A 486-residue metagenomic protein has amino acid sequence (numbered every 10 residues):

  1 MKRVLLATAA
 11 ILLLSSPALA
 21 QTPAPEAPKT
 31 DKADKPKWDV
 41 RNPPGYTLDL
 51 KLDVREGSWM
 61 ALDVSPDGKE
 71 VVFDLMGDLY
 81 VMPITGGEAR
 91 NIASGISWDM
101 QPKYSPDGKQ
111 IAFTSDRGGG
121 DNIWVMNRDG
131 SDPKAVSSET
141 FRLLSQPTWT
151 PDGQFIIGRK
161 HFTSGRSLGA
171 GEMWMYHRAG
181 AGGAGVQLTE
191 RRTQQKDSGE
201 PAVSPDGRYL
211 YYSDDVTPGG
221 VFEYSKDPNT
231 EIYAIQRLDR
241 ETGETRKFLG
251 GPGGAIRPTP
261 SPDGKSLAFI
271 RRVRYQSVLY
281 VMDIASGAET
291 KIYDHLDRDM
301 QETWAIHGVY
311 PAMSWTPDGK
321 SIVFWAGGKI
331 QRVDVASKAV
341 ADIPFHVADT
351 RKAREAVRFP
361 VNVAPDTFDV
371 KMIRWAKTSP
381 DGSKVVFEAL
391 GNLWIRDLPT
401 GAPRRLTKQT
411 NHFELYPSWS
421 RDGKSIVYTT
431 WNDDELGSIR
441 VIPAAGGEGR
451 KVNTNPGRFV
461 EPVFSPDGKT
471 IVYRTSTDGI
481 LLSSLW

Functional and structural regions predicted by a protein language model:
M1-L6: Bacterial N-terminal signal peptides that target proteins for export
A7-S16: Bacterial N-terminal signal peptides
Q21, R55-E56, D74-Y80, E88 (+20 more regions): A flexible loop/linker signature enriched in serine peptidases of the S9 family
P23-K51, K69, Y224, N229-A234 (+3 more regions): Blade/loop signatures of beta-propeller domains
K32, K37-I84, K377: Mature N-terminal segment immediately following signal peptide/propeptide cleavage in secreted/periplasmic
G57-L62, P201-A202, W304-K320, V361-K377: Signature of short aromatic-glycine-proline-rich micro-motifs recurring in repeat-based ectodomains
P66-D67, P106-D107, P151-D152, P205-D206 (+5 more regions): Residue-level detector of Asp-centered blade-edge/turn motifs that repeat once per structural unit in beta-propeller
